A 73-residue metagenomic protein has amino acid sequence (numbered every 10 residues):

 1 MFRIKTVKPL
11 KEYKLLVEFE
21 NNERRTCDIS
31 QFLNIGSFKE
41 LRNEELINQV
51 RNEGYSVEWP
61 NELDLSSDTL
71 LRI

Functional and structural regions predicted by a protein language model:
M1-I73: Motif-centric detector for short Cys/His coordination patterns
